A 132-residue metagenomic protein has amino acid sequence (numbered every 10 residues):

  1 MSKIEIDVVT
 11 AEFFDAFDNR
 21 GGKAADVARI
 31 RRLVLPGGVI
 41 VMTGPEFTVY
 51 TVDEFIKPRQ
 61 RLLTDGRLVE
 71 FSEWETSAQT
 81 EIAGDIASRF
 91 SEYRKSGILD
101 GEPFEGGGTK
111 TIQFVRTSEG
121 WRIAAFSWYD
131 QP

Functional and structural regions predicted by a protein language model:
M1-L33: Short, low-complexity N-terminal intrinsically disordered segments enriched in polar/charged residues
I4, V27-I82: A solvent-exposed, acidic/Ser-Thr-rich amphipathic alpha-helical stretch
F13, I30, G38, R89 (+1 more regions): Hydrophobic pocket/interface hotspot
D65-L68, S96-E105: Short, cysteine-centered beta-strand-loop-beta hairpins and adjacent loop/turn segments enriched in charged/polar
F71, A83-K95: A short hydrophobic beta-strand element
E75-T80, Y93-K95, T109-V115: Hydrophobic/aromatic beta-strand elements that line small-molecule binding cavities or substrate pockets in beta-rich
Q79-S88, F114-G120: A short, structured loop/turn motif at beta-sheet edges
G107-P132: Short beta-strand edge/turn micro-motifs at domain boundaries
